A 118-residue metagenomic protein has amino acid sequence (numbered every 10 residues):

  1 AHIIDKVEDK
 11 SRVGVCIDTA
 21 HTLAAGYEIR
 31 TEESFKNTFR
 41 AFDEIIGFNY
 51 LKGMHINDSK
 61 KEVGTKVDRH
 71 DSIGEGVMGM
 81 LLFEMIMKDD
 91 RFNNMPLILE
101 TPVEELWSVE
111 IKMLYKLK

Functional and structural regions predicted by a protein language model:
A1-D71: Acidic/histidine-rich catalytic cores of soluble enzymes
A1-I4, F39-R40, M80-E84, I111-Y115: Generic structural signal for well-ordered alpha-helices, preferentially at hydrophobic/aromatic core positions
K36-I45, V77-D89: A short, acidic, amphipathic alpha-helical segment used as a generic capping/interface helix at domain edges
H55-D58, L99-V103: Acidic carboxylate-rich catalytic motifs and surrounding loops in phosphoryl-/glycosyl-chemistry enzymes
K61-K66, M95-P96, E105-V109: Short active-site-adjacent structural elements
D68-E75, I86: Active-site-adjacent loop and "lid" segments of alpha/beta metabolic enzymes
M87, M95-I98, P102: Charge-rich, low-complexity N-terminal segments
E104-K118: C-terminal helical cap(s) of enzyme catalytic domains, especially alpha/beta-barrels
